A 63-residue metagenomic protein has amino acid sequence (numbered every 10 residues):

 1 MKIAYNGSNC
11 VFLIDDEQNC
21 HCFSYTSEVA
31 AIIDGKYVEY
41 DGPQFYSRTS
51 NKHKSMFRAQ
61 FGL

Functional and structural regions predicted by a protein language model:
M1-L63: Terminal leader/tail segments of proteins
